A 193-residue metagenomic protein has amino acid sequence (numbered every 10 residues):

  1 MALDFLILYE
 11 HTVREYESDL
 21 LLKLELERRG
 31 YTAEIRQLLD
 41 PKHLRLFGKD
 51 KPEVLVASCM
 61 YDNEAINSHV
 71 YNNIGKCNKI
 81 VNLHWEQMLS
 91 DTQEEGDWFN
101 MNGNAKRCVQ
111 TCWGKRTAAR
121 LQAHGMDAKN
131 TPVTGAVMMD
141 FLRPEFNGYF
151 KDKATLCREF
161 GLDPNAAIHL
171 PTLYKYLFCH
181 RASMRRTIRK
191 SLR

Functional and structural regions predicted by a protein language model:
L3-F150, L156-R158, P171-C179: Active-site and donor-binding regions of nucleotide-sugar-utilizing enzymes
K153-L162, R193: Intrinsically disordered, low-complexity, charged terminal tails and linkers of eukaryotic nucleolar
D163-R193: Donor-nucleotide binding loops and adjacent catalytic segments primarily of GT-B fold Leloir glycosyltransferases
